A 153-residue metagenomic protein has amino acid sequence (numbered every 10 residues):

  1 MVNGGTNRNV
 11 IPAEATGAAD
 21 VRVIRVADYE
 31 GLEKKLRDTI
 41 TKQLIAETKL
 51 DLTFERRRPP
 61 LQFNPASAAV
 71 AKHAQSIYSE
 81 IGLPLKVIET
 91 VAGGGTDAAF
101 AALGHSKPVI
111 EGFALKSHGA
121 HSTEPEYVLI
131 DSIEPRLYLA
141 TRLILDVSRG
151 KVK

Functional and structural regions predicted by a protein language model:
M1-K153: Metal-dependent amide/peptide-bond hydrolase catalytic core, centered on the "pita-bread" metallohydrolase fold
